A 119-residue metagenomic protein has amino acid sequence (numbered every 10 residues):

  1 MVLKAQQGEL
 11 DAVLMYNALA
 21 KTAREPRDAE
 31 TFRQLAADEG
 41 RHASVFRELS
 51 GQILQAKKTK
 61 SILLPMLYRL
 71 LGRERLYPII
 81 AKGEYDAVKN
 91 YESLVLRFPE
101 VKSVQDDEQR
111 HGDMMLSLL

Functional and structural regions predicted by a protein language model:
M1-L119: Non-heme di-metal
